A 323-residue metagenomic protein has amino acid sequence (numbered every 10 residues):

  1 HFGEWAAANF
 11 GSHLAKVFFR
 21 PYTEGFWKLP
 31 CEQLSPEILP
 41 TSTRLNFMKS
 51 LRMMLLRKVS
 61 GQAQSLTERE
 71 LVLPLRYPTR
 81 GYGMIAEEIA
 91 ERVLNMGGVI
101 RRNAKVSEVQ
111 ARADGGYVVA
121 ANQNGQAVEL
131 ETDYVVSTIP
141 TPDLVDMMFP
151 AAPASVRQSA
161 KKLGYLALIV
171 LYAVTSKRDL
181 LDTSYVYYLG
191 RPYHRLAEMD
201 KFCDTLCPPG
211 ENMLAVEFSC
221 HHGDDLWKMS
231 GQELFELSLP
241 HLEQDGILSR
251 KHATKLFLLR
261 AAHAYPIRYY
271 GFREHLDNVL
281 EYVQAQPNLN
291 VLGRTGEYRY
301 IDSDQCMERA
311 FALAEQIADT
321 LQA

Functional and structural regions predicted by a protein language model:
H1-V109, E131: Active-site/ligand-binding neighborhood in enzyme catalytic cores
A6, T23, I89, V136 (+5 more regions): A residue-level signal for conserved active-site and pocket-lining positions in enzyme catalytic cores
V99-R101, T254-F257, N290: General small-molecule cofactor/ligand-binding pocket signal
R102-I247, L259, R273, Y282-A285: Mid-domain catalytic core of redox enzymes that form a hydrophobic substrate pocket/lid adjacent to a catalytic redox
M213-A215, V279-Y300, R309: Short FAD-binding loop at a beta-strand-to-alpha-helix junction that anchors the flavin cofactor in diverse
Y265-H275: Charged, often glycine-rich, active-site loop that binds/positions anionic groups
M307-A323: Internal hydrophobic alpha-helix adjacent to the cofactor/substrate pocket in enzyme cavities
